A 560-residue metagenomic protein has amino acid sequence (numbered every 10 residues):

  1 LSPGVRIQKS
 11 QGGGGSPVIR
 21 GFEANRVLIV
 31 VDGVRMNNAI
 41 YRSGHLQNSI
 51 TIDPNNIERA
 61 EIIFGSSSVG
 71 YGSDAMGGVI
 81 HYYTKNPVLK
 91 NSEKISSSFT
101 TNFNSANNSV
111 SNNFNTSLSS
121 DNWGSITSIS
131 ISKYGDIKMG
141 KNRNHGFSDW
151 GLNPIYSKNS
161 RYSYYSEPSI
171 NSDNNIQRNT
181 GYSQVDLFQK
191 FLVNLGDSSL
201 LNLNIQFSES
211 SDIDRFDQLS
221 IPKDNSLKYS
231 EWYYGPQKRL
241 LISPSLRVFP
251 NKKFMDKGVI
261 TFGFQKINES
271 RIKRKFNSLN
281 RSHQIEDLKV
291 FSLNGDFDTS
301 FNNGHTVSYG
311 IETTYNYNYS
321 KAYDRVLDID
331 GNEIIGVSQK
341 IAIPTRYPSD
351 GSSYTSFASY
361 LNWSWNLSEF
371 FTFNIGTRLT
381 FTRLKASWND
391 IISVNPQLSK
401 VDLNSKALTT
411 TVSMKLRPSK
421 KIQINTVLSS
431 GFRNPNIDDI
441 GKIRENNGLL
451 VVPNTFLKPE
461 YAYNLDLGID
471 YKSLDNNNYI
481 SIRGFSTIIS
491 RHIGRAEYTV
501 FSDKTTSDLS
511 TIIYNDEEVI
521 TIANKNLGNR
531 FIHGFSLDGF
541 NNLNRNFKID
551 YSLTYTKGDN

Functional and structural regions predicted by a protein language model:
L1, G15-V18, V27-V30, L46-I50 (+3 more regions): N-terminal periplasmic accessory domains that precede and gate Gram-negative outer-membrane beta-barrel machines
G15, G78, I95, V110-F114 (+12 more regions): Hydrophobic, lipid-facing positions within transmembrane beta-strands of outer-membrane proteins
M36-G65: Short acidic/polar hinge/loop motifs at secondary-structure boundaries that mediate gating or recognition
H45, S98-T101, S111, S172-Q177 (+11 more regions): Extracellular loop and loop/strand-boundary signature of outer-membrane beta-barrel proteins
N107-K133, N144-D212, K238-I242, R247 (+3 more regions): Transmembrane beta-barrel wall of Gram-negative outer-membrane proteins
R178-Q184, N194, S198-M255, K266-L288: Flexible loop and strand-edge segments within Gram-negative outer membrane beta-barrel domains
N194-G196, G304-S308, E312-T314, S349-S490 (+1 more regions): Structural signature of Gram-negative outer-membrane beta-barrels, strongest in the C-terminal barrel of TonB-dependent
V290-D296, V452-K458, N464, S473-K548: Outer membrane beta-barrel strand-and-loop segments of large Gram-negative receptors, especially TonB-dependent
